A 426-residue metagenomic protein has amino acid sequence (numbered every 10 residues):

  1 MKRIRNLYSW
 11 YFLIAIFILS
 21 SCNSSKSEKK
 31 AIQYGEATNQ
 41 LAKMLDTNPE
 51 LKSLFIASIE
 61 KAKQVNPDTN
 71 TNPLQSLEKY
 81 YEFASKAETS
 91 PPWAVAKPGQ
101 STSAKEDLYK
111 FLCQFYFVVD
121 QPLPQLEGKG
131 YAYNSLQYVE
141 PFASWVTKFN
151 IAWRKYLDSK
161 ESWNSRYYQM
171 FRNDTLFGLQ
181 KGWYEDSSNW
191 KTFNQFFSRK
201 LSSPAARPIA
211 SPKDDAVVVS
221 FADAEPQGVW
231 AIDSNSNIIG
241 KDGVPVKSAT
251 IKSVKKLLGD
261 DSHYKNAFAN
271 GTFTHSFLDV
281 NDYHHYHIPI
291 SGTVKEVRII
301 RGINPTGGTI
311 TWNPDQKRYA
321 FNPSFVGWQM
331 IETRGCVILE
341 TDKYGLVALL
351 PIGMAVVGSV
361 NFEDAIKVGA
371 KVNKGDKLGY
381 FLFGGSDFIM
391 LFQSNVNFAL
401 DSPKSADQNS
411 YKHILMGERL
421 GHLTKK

Functional and structural regions predicted by a protein language model:
K2-Y11: Bacterial N-terminal signal peptides that target proteins for export
I14: Glycine/Thr-rich phosphate-binding loops that ligate phosphate moieties of nucleotide and other phosphorylated ligands
I18-S21: C-terminal motif of bacterial Sec signal peptides marking the signal peptidase cleavage site
S27-K426: Contiguous, well-folded functional domains in the mature portion of proteins
